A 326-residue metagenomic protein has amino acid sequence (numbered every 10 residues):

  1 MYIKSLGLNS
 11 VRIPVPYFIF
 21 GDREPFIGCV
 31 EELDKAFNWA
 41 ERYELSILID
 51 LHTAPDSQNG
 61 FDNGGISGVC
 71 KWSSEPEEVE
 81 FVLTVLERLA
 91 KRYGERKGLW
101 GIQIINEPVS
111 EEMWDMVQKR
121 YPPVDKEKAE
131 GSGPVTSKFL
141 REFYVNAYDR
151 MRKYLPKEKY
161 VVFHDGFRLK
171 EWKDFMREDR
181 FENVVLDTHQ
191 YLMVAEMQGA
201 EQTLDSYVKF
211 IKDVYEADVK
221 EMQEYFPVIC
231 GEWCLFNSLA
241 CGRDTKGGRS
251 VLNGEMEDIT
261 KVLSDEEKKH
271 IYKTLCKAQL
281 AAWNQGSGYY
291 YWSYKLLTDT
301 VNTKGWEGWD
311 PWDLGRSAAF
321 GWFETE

Functional and structural regions predicted by a protein language model:
M1, C230, C234-Y272: Glycan-binding loop/region signatures in secreted carbohydrate-active enzymes
M1-D56, L140-Y160, S317-A318: Aromatic-lined substrate-binding rim segments of carbohydrate-active enzymes
M1-S5, V82-R88, H270-L280: Short, acidic/polar
Y17, C234, K295: Residue-level signal for short, function-critical loop segments
R23-I27, V135, T303: Short, solvent-exposed loop/turn segments at secondary-structure boundaries
P25-I27, K71-W72, V262: Short glycine-enriched, charge-decorated loop/helix-capping segments at active-site entrances that position
S57-R243, A281-Y291, T300, D313 (+1 more regions): Active-site region of glycoside hydrolase catalytic domains
E257-E326: Aromatic-rich peripheral "rim/lid" segments of glycoside hydrolase catalytic domains that contact and position glycan
